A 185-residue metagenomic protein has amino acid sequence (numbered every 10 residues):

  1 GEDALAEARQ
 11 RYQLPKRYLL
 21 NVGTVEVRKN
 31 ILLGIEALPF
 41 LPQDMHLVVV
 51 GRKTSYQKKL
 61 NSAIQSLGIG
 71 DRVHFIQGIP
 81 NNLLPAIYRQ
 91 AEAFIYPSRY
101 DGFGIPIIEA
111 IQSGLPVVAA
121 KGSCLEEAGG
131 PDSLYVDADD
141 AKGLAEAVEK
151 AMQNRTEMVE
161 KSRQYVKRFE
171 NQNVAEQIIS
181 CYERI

Functional and structural regions predicted by a protein language model:
T24-F40, K58-N61: A conserved mid-protein helix/loop that constitutes part of the nucleotide-sugar donor-binding site
L60-N82: Nucleotide-activated donor-binding/catalytic signature segment of Leloir-type glycosyltransferases, i.e., the conserved
A86-A91, Y96: Short alpha-helical donor nucleotide-sugar binding micro-motif in glycosyltransferases
R99: Aromatic "clamp/platform" in nucleotide-sugar-dependent glycosyltransferases that forms part of the donor/acceptor
I107, I111-Q112, P116-A119: Short hydrophobic beta-strand element within catalytic cores of glycosyltransferases and related nucleotide-activated
L134-A141, K150-R155: Conserved acidic donor-binding segment of nucleotide-sugar-dependent glycosyltransferases
T156-F169, I179: A short, well-ordered alpha-helix in the C-terminal region of glycosyltransferases
N171-I185: C-terminal alpha-helical cap of glycosyltransferases
